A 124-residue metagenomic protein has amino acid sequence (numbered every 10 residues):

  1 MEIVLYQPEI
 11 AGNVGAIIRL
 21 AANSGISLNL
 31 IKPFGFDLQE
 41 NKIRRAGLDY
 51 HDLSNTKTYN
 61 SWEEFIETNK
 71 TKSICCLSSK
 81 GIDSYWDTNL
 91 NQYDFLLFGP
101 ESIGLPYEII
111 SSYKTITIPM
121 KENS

Functional and structural regions predicted by a protein language model:
M1-S124: Post-transcriptional modification and biogenesis factors for structured RNAs of the translation apparatus
